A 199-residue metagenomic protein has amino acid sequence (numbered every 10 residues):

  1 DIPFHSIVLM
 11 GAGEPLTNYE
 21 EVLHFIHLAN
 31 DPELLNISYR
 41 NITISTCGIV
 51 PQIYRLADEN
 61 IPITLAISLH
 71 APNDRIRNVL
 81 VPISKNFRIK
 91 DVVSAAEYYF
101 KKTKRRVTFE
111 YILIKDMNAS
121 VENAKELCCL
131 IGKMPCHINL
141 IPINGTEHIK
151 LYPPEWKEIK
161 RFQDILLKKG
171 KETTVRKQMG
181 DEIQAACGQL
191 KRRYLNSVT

Functional and structural regions predicted by a protein language model:
D1-K169, T173: Conserved AdoMet/S-adenosylmethionine-binding subsite of the radical SAM
K168, G180-T199: Radical SAM enzyme core and accessory elements
T173-T174, G188: Short alpha-helical segments used as structural interaction elements across diverse proteins
K177: Conserved histidine-centered catalytic loops in small-molecule metabolism enzymes
